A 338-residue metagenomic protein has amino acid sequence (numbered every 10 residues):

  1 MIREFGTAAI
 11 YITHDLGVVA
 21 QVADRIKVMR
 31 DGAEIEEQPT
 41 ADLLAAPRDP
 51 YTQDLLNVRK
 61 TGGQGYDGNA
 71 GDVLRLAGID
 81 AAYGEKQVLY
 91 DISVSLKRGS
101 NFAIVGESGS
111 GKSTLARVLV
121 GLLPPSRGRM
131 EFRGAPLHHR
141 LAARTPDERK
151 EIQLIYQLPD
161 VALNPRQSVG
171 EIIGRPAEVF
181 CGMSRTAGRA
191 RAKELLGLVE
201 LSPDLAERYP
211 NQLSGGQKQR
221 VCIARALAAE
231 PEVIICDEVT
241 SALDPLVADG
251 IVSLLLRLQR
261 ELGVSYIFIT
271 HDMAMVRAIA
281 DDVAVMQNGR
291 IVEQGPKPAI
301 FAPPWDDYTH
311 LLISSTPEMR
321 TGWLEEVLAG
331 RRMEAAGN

Functional and structural regions predicted by a protein language model:
R3, D42-P47, L137-Q153, Q167 (+4 more regions): ABC ATPase NBD coupling module
V120: Helix-to-loop junction immediately C-terminal to a conserved catalytic motif
T186-D204: Conserved ABC ATPase "signature" region
Y209-L213, Q217: Conserved ABC ATPase signature
E230: Conserved catalytic motifs of ABC-family nucleotide-binding domains
